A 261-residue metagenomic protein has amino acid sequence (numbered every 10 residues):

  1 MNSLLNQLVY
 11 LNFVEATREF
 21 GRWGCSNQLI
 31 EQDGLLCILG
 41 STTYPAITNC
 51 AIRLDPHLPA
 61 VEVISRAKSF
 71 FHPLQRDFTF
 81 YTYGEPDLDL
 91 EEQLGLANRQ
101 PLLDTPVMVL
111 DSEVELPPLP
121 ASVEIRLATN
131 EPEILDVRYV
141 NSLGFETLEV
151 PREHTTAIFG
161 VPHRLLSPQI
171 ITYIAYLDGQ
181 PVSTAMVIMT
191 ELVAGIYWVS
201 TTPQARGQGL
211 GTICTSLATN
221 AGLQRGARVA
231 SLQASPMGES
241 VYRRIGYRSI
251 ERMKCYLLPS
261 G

Functional and structural regions predicted by a protein language model:
M1-H72, P86-D87: N-terminal charged segments
Q28-Q32, Y83, E92-A97, Q169-S183: Conserved beta-hairpin
T43-N49, L102, M189-Y197, R206: A conserved beta-turn-beta hairpin within the catalytic core of GNAT-like acetyltransferases that forms part
P56-E133, L232, Y256-L258: Acyl-donor-binding surface of acyltransferase catalytic domains
A60-K68, W198-P203, G207-N220, Q224: Conserved acetyl-CoA-binding loop-helix of GNAT-fold acetyltransferases
D87-P101, T212, P236-R252: Conserved active-site alpha-helix within GNAT-family acetyltransferase domains
E131-L143: A short, well-structured alpha-helix characteristic of acyl/acetyltransferase catalytic modules
V150-T202: A conserved beta-strand-loop-helix scaffold within acyl/acetyltransferase catalytic domains
